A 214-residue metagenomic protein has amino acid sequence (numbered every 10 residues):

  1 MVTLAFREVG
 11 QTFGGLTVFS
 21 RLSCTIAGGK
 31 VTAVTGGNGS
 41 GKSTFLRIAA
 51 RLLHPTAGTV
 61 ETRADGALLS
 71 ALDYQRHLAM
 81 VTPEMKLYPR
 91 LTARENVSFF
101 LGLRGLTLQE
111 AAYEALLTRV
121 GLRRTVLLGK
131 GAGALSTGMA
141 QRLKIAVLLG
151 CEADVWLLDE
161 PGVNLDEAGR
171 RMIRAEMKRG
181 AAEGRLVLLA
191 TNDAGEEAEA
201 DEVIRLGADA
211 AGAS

Functional and structural regions predicted by a protein language model:
L4, F19-R21: Conserved structural motif at the start of ABC-family nucleotide-binding domains
T35-G37: The feature captures the beta-strand-to-loop junction immediately N-terminal to the Walker
A50: Helix-to-loop junction immediately C-terminal to a conserved catalytic motif
G58-L69, D73-Y74: Conserved ABC transporter NBD signature motif
E84, P89-G105: Q-loop/switch helix immediately C-terminal to the Walker
E110, L116-A134: Conserved ABC nucleotide-binding domain
W156-E160: Catalytic Walker B motif of ABC-type/P-loop ATPase nucleotide-binding domains
